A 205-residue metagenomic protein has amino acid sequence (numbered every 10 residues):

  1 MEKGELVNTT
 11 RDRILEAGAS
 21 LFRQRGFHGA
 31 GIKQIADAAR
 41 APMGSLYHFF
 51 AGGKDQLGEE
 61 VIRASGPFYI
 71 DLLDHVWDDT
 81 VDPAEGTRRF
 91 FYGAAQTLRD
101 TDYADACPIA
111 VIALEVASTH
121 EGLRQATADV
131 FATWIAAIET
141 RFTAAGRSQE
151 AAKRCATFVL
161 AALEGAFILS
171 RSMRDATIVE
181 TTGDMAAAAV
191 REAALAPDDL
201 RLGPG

Functional and structural regions predicted by a protein language model:
M1-T9, A196-G205: N-terminal intrinsically disordered/low-complexity leader segments
E2, R13, A17-E60: Helix-turn-helix
I14, G18-F22, A94, I138 (+1 more regions): Short hydrophobic clusters on alpha-helical segments that form packing/core surfaces in small helical domains
E60, L73-D105, A156-V159: Hydrophobic alpha-helical connector segments
P67-I70, E85-R89, S118-A145, R154-T157 (+1 more regions): Amphipathic alpha-helical packing segments from all-alpha helical-bundle domains
H75-W77, Q96-R99, I109-S118, R141: Helix-loop "lid/cap" segments that line or gate small-molecule binding pockets
T97-D100, T140, L160-I178, A189-D198: Amphipathic C-terminal alpha-helical segment
P108-A110, E150-L169, T181, M185-A189: Hydrophobic alpha-helical segments that form the core of small-molecule binding pockets and/or dimer interfaces
